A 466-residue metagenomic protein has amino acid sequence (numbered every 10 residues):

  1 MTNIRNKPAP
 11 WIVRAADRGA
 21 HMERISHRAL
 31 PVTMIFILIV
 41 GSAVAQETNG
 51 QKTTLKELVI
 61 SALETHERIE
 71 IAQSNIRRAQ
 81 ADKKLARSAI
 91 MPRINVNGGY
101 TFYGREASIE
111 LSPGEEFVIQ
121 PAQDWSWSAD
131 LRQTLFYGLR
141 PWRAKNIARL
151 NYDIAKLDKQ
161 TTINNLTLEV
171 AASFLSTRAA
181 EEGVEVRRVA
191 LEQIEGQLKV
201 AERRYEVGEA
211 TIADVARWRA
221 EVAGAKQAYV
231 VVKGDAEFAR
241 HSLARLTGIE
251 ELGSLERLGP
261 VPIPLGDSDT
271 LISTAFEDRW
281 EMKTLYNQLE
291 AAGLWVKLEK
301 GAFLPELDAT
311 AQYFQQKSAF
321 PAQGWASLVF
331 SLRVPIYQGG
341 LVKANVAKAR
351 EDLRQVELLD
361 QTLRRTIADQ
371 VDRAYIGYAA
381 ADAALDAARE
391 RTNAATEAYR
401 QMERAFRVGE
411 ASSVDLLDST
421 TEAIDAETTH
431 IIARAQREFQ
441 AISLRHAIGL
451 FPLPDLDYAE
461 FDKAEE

Functional and structural regions predicted by a protein language model:
I4-V32: Bacterial N-terminal signal peptides that target proteins for export
P31-G41: Bacterial N-terminal signal peptides
Q46-N49, G104, T429-E466: Acidic, low-complexity, intrinsically disordered peripheral segments
T48-V59: Regulatory alphaC helix of protein kinase catalytic domains
K52-T54, R93-T161, K283-R364, A374-G377 (+1 more regions): Small/polar-residue-enriched beta-strand and adjacent coil segments characteristic of outer-membrane beta-barrel
T53, T162-T274, A374-G377, A381 (+5 more regions): Periplasmic alpha-helical coiled-coil/stalk elements that build and connect Gram-negative outer-membrane
E57-L63, I249-A309, L341, L453-E466: Amphipathic alpha-helical coiled-coil scaffold segments and their short linker/junction regions
